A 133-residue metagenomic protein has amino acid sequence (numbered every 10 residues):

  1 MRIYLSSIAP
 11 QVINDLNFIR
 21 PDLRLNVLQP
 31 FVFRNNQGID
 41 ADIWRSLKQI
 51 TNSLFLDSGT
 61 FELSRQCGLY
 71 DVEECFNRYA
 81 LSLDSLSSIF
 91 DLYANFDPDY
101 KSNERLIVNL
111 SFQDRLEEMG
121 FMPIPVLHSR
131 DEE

Functional and structural regions predicted by a protein language model:
M1-R115: Non-catalytic, usually N-terminal nucleic-acid engagement modules in DNA/RNA processing proteins
M119-E133: Glycine-rich phosphate/ribose-binding loops and adjacent secondary-structure elements that form binding surfaces
